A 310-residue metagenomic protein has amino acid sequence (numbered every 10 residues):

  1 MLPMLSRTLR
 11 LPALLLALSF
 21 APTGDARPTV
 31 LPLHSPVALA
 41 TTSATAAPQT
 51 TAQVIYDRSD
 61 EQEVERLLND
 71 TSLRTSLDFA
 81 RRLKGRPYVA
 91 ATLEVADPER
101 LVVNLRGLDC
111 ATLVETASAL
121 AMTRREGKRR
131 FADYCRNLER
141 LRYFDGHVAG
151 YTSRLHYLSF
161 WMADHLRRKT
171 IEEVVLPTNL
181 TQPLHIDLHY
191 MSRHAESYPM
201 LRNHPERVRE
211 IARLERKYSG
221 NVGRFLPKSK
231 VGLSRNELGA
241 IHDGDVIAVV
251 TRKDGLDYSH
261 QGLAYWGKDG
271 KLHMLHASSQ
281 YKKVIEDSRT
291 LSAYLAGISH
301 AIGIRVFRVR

Functional and structural regions predicted by a protein language model:
M1-S6: N-terminal secretory signal peptides that target proteins for export/translocation
R7-R10, R27: Basic polycationic patches enriched in arginine
R10-S19: Bacterial N-terminal signal peptides
S19-A26: C-terminal segment of classical bacterial N-terminal signal peptides
R27-R310: Cysteine-nucleophile amide-bond enzymes
